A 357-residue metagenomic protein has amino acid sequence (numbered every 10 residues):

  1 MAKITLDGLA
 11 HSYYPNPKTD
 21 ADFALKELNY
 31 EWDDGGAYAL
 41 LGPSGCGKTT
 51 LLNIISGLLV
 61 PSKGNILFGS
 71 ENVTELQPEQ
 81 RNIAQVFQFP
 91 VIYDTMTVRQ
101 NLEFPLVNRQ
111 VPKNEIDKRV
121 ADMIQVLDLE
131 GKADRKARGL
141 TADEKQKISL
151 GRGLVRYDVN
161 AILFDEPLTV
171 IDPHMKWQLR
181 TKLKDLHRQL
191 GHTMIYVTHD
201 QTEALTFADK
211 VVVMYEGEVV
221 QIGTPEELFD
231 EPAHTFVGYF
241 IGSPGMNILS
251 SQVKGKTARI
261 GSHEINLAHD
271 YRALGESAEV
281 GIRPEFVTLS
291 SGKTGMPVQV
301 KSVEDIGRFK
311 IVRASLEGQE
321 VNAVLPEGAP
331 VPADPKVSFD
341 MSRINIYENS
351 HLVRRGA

Functional and structural regions predicted by a protein language model:
M1-L6, S12-E27, E31, E75-Q77 (+1 more regions): A short, flexible loop at the N-terminus of ABC-type nucleotide-binding domains that lies
Y38-A39, Q85: Short beta-strand immediately N-terminal to the Walker A/P-loop
L41-P43: The feature captures the beta-strand-to-loop junction immediately N-terminal to the Walker
T49-L52, I148-L150: ABC ATPase nucleotide-binding domain helices that frame the ATP-binding cleft
S56: Helix-to-loop junction immediately C-terminal to a conserved catalytic motif
G64-N72: Conserved ABC transporter NBD signature motif
N82, Q88, I92-H234: ABC ATPase nucleotide-binding domains
K256-A357: Non-catalytic connector elements of ABC transporters
